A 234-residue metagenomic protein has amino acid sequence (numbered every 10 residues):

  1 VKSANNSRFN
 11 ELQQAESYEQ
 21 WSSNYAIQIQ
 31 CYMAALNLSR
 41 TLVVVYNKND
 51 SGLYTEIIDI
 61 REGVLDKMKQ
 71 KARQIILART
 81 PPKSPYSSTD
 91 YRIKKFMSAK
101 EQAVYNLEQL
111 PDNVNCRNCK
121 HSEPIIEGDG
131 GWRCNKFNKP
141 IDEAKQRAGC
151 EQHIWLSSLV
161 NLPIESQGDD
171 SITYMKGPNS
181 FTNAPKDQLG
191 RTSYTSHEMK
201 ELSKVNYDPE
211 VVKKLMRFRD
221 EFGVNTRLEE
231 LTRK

Functional and structural regions predicted by a protein language model:
V1-Q14: Active-site ExK catalytic segment of metal-dependent nucleases
L12-Q13, S17-N24, C31, A35-R233: Metal-dependent nuclease catalytic regions and adjoining charged, substrate-binding loops involved in nucleic-acid end
